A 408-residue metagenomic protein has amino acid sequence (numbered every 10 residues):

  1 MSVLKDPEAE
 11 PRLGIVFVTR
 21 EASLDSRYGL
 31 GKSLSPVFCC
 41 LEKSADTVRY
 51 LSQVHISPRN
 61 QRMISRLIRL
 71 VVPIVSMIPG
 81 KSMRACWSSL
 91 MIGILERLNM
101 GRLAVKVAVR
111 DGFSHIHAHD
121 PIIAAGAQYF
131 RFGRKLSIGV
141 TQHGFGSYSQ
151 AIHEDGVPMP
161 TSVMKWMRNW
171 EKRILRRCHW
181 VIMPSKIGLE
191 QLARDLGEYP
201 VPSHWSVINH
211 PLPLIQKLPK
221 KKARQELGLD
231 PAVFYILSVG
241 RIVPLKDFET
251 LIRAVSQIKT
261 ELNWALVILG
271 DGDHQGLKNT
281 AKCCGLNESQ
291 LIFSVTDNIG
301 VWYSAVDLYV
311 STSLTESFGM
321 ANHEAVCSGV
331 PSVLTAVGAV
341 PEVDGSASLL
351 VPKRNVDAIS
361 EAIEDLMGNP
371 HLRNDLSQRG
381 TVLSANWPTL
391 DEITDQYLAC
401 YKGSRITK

Functional and structural regions predicted by a protein language model:
K32, P36, F234, S238-Q257 (+2 more regions): A conserved mid-protein helix/loop that constitutes part of the nucleotide-sugar donor-binding site
R102-K106, T161-V181: Membrane-proximal helix-turn-helix segments that form the acceptor-binding/catalytic region of lipid-linked
A118-I123, Q142: Short His-centered aromatic/hydrophobic patch
I187, P211: Carbohydrate-associated surface elements
K278-T296: Nucleotide-activated donor-binding/catalytic signature segment of Leloir-type glycosyltransferases, i.e., the conserved
L314: Aromatic "clamp/platform" in nucleotide-sugar-dependent glycosyltransferases that forms part of the donor/acceptor
P331-L334: Short hydrophobic beta-strand element within catalytic cores of glycosyltransferases and related nucleotide-activated
L349-V356, D365-P370: Conserved acidic donor-binding segment of nucleotide-sugar-dependent glycosyltransferases
